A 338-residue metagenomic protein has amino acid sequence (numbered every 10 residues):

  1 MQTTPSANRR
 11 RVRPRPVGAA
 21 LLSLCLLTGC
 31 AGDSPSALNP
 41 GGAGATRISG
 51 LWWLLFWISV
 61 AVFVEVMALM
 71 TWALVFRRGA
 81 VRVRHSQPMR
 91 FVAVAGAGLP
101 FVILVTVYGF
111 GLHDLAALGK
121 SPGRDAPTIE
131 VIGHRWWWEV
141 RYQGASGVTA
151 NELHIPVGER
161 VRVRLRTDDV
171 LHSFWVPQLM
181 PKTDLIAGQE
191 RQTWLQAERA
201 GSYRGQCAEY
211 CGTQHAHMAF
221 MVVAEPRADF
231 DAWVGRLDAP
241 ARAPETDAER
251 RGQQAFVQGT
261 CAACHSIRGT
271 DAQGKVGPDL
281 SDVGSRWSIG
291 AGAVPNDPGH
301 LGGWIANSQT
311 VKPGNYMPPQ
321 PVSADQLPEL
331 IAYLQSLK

Functional and structural regions predicted by a protein language model:
Q2-V157, R242: Extracytoplasmic entry segments of secretory-pathway proteins
S23, P244-G269, L280: Sequence/structural segment immediately N-terminal to covalent heme-attachment motifs in c-type and related
A31, A208-G212, C264-D271, S285 (+2 more regions): Detector for the c-type heme attachment site
R124, A145-T149, A228-V257: Electrostatic cytochrome c docking/interface patches
I132, A208, V223, S281 (+1 more regions): Residue-level detector of conserved, well-ordered beta-strand and adjacent loop positions that form binding/recognition
R135-R141, T149-P226: Membrane-embedded segments
G235-D247, D271-K338: Extracytoplasmic electron-transfer domains, predominantly the class I c-type cytochrome c fold
